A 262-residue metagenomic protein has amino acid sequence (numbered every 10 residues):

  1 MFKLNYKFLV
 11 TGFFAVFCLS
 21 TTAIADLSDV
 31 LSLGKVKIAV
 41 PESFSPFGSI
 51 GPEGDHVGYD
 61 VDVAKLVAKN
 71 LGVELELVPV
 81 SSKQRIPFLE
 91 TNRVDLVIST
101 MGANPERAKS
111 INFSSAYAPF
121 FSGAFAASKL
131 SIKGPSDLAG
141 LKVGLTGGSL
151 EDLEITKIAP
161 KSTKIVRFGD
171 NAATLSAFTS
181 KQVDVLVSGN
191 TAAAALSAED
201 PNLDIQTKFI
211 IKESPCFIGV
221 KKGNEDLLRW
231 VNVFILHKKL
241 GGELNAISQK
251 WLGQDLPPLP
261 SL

Functional and structural regions predicted by a protein language model:
A25-T100: Extracytoplasmic small-molecule ligand-binding "clamshell" domains of the periplasmic binding protein/Venus flytrap
V36-K37, G72-E74, T91-S99, L141-K142 (+4 more regions): Alpha-to-beta junction loops
E42, A118-A126, A194-L236, Q254-L262: Periplasmic-binding protein-like
V61, E76-P87, V166-S180, K212-S214: Short helix-initiation/N-cap motifs at beta->coil->alpha
V61-N70, S136, L141-K142, S149-L150 (+1 more regions): Extended ligand-binding regions for polar small-molecule ligands
V73-E76, K83, M101-P105, S115-S162: A conserved helix-loop-strand patch within extracytoplasmic ligand-binding domains of the periplasmic binding
Q84-P87, M101-K109, E154-K157, T179 (+1 more regions): A ligand-binding cleft/hinge motif common to bilobed small-molecule-binding domains
L150-R167, D204-T207, L236-L262: Ligand-binding clefts/hinges and TM-proximal coupling segments of bilobed small-molecule sensing domains
